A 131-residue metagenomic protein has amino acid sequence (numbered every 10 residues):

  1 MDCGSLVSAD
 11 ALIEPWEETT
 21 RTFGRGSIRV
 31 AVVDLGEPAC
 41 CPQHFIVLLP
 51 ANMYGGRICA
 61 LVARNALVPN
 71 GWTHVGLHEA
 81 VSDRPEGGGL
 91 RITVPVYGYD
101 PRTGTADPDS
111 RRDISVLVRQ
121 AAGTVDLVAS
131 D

Functional and structural regions predicted by a protein language model:
M1-D131: Exposed acidic/polar residues on beta-strands and adjacent loops within beta-sheet cores, strongest in beta-propeller
